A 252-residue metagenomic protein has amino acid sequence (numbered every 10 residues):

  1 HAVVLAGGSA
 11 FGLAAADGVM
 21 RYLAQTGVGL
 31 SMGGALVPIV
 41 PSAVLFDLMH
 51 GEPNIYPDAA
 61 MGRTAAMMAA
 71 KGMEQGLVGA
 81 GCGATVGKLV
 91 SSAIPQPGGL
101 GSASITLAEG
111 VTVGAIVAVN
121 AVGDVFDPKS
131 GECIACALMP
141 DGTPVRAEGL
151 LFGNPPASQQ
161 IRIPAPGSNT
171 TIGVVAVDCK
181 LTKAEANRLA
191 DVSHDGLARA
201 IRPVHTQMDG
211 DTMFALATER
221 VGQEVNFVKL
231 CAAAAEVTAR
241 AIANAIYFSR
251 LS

Functional and structural regions predicted by a protein language model:
H1-A10, A14-D17, R21, Q25-S252: A structural signal for small-residue-enriched, beta-sheet-centric alpha/beta enzyme cores and oligomeric scaffold folds
